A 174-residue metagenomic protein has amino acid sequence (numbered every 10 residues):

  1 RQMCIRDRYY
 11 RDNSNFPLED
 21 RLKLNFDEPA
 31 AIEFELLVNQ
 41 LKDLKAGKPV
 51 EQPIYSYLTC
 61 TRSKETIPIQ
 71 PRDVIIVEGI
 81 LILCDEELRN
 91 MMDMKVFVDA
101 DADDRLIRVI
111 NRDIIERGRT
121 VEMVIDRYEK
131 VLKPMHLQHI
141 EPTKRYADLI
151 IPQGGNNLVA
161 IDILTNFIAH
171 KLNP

Functional and structural regions predicted by a protein language model:
R1-I5: Short, small-residue-biased leader/transition segments that mark boundaries at the very start of proteins
D7, D93, D148: Receiver (REC) domain switch/active-site residues of two-component response regulators
R11, N15-T59: Conserved nucleotide-sensing/catalytic segment adjacent to the nucleotide-binding pocket in NTP-handling enzymes
A31-F34, V38, D99, D103 (+4 more regions): Amphipathic alpha-helical transducer elements in NTP-driven molecular machines
Q40-I75, L83, A169: Phosphate-binding/switch loop-helix module in NTP-utilizing enzymes
S63-R117: ATP-dependent NMP and nucleoside kinases share a basic, alpha-helical "lid"
Q70-P71, N111, I115, K133-P174: NTP-dependent small-molecule kinase module
V121-K133: Acidic, metal/cofactor-coordinating or nucleic-acid-engaging core segments within structured domains
